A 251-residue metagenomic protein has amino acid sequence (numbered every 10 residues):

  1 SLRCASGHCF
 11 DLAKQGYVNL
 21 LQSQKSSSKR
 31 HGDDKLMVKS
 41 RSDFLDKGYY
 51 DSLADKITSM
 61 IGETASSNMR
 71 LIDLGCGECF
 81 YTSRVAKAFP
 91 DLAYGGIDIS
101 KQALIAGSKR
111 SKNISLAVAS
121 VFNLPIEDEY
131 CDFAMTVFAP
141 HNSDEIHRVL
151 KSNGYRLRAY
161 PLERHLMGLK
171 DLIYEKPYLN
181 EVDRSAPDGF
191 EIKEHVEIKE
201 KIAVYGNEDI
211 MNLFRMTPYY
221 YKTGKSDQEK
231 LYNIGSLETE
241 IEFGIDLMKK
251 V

Functional and structural regions predicted by a protein language model:
S1-R30: N-terminal auxiliary segments of SAM/dcSAM-dependent transferases
S27, G32-K56: Class I SAM-dependent methyltransferase Rossmann-like catalytic core, especially the SAM/SAH-binding loop
R70-D73, G77-N123: Class I SAM-dependent methyltransferase SAM/SAH-binding core
F122-F133: A short acidic, Gly/Pro-enriched loop at the edge of an enzyme's catalytic core that lines a small-molecule cofactor
C131-E145, Y160-E163: A short SAM/SAH-binding and catalytic strip from SAM-dependent methyltransferases
S143-L157: A short glycine-rich, Lys/Arg-flanked "PGG" loop and its adjoining helix->strand segment in the class I
Y155-S185: Conserved class I S-adenosyl-L-methionine
I198-V251: Conserved Class I S-adenosyl-L-methionine
